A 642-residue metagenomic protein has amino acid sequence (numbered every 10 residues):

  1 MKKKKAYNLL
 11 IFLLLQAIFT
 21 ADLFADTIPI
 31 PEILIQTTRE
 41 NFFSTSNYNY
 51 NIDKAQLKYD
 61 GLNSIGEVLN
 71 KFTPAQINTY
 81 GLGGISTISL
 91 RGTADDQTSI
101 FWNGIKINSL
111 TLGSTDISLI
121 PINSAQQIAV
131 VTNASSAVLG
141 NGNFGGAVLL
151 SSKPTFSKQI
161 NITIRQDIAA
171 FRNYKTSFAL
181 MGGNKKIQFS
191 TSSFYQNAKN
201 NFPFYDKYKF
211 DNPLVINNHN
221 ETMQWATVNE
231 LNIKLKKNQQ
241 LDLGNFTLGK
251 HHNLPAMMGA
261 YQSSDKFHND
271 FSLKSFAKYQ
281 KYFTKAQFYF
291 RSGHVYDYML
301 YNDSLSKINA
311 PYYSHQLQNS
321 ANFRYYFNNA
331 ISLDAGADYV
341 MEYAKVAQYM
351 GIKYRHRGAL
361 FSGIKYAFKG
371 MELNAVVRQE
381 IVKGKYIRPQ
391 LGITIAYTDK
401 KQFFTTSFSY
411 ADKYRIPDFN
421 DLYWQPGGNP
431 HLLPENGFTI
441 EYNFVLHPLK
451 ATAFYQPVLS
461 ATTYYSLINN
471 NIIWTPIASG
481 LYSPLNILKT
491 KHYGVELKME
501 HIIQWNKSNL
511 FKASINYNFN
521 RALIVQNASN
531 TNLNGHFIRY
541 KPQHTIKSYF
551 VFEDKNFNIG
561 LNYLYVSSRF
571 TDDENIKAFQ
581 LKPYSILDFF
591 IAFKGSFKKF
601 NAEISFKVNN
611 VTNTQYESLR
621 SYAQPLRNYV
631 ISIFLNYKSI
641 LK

Functional and structural regions predicted by a protein language model:
P31-Y59, T87: N-terminal periplasmic "start-of-domain" segments of outer-membrane beta-barrel proteins
I65-V68, S86-S89, F101, D116-P121 (+3 more regions): N-terminal periplasmic accessory domains that precede and gate Gram-negative outer-membrane beta-barrel machines
G66-K106: Extracytoplasmic beta-strand/coil segments of soluble accessory domains associated with Gram-negative outer-membrane
I105-N133: Short acidic/polar hinge/loop motifs at secondary-structure boundaries that mediate gating or recognition
A198-Y205, P213-A226, K234-F288, S292-Q316: Flexible loop and strand-edge segments within Gram-negative outer membrane beta-barrel domains
N201-F204, F511, Y565-D572, I591-K642: C-terminal beta-signal and adjacent terminal beta-strands/loops of Gram-negative outer-membrane beta-barrel proteins
K285-Y301, K400, S407, E435-Y493 (+1 more regions): Membrane-embedded beta-barrel scaffold of Gram-negative outer-membrane proteins
N329, A367-E372, L459-L467, N486-T571 (+2 more regions): Gram-negative outer-membrane beta-barrel transporters
